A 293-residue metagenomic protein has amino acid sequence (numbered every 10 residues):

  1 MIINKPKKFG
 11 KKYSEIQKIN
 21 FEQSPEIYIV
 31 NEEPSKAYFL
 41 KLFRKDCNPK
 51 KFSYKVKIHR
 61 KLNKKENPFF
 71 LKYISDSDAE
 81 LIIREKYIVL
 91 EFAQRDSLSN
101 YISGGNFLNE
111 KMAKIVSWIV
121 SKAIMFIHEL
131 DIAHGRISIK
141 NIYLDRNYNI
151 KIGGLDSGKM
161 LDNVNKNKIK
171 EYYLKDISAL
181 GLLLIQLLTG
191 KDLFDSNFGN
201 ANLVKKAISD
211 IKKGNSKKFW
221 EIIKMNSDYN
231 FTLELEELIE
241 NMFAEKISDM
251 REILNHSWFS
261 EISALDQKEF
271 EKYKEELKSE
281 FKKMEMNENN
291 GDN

Functional and structural regions predicted by a protein language model:
Q23-Y54: ATP-binding glycine-rich loop module of kinase domains
K72-K86: Short beta-strand micro-motifs within the conserved protein kinase catalytic domain, predominantly in the N-lobe
I83-S97: Conserved short submotifs of the Hanks-type protein kinase catalytic core that shape the nucleotide-binding pocket
L98-L108: AlphaC helix of the protein kinase catalytic domain
V116-S117: Activation segment signature within eukaryotic-like protein kinase domains
H128-D145: Catalytic-loop of the protein kinase fold
F243-Q267: Terminal C-lobe "cap" of eukaryotic-type protein kinase domains
A264-N293: Regulatory extensions appended to serine/threonine kinase catalytic cores
